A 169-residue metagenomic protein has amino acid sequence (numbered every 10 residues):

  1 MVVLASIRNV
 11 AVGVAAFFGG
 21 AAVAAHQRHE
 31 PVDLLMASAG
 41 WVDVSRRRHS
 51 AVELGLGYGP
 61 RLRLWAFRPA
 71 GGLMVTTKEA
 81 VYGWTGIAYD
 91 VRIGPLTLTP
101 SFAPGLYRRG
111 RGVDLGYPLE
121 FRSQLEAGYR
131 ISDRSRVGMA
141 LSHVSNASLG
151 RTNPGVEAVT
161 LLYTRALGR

Functional and structural regions predicted by a protein language model:
M1-E30, G168-R169: Cleavable N-terminal export/targeting peptides
H29-W41, F67-L73, L98: Transmembrane beta-strand segments of Gram-negative outer membrane beta-barrel proteins
L35, L62-R68, P95-L98, D133-M139 (+1 more regions): Repeated loop/turn-to-beta-strand initiation elements of outer-membrane beta-barrel proteins
V42-V52, L73-W84, R111-P118, S148-P154: Solvent-exposed loop/turn segments connecting transmembrane beta-strands in outer-membrane beta-barrel proteins
V52-L54, P154-R169: Outer-membrane beta-barrel "beta-signal"
E53-L106: Gram-negative (and chloroplast) outer-membrane scaffold detector with strong preference for beta-barrel transmembrane
Y58-L62, Y89-V91, Y129, H143 (+1 more regions): Residue-level signature of outer-membrane beta-barrel architecture
L98-Q124: Mid-chain, well-packed structural core segment of small domains
